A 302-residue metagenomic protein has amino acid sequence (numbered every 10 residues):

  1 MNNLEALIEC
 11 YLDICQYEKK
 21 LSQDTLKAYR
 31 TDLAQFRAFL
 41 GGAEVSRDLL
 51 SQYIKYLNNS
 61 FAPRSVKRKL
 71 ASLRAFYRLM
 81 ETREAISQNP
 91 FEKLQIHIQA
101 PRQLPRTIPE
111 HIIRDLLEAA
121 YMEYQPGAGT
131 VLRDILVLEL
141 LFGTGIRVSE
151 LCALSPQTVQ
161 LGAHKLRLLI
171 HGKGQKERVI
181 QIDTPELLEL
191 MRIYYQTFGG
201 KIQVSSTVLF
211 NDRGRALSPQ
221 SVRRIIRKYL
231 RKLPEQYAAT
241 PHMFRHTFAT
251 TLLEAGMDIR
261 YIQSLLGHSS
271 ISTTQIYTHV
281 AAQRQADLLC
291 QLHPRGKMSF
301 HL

Functional and structural regions predicted by a protein language model:
M1-L302: Conserved catalytic core of the tyrosine transesterase superfamily
